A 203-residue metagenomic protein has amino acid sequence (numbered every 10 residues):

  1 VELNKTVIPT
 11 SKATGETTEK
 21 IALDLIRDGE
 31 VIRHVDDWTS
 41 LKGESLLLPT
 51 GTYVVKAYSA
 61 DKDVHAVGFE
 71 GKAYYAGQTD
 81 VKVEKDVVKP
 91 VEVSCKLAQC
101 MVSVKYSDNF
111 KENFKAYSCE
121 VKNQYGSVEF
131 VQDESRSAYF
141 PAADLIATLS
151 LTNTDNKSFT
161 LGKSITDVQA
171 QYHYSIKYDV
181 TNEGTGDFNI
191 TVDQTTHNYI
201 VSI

Functional and structural regions predicted by a protein language model:
V1-I26, R33, S40, S45-T50 (+1 more regions): Extracytoplasmic cysteine-anchoring/structural motifs
